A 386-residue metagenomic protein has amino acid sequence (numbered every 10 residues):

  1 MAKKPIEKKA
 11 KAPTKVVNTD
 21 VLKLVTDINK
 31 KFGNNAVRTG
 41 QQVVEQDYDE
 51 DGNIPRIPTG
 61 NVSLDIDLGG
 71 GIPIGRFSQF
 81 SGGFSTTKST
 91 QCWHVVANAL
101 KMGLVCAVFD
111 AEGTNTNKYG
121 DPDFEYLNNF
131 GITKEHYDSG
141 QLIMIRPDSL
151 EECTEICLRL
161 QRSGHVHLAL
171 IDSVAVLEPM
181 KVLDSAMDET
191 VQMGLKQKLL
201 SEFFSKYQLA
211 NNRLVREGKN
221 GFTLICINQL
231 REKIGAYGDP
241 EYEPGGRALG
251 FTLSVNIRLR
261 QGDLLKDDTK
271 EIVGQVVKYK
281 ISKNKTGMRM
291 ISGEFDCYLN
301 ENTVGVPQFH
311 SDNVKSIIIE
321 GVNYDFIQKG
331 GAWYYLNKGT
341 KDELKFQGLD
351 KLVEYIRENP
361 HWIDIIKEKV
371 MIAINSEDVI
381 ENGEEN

Functional and structural regions predicted by a protein language model:
A2-A36, E45-Q46, D51, L264-N386: C-terminal regions of RecA-like/P-loop NTPase motor modules
T14-S139, T154, L158-R162: The Walker A/P-loop phosphate-binding site
G33, L64, L127, D172 (+5 more regions): Residue-level signature of catalytic and energy-coupling elements of molecular machines, predominantly ATP/GTP-dependent
F77-Q79, V105, H167-L170, T223: Residue-level preference for the first positions of well-ordered beta-strands
S78-F80, A107-F109, I143, I225 (+1 more regions): Hydrophobic/aromatic beta-strand patches that form the interior of the parallel beta-sheet core in alpha/beta enzyme
N115, L177-E178, K233-I234: Catalytic P-loop NTPase motifs of RecA-like helicase/translocase cores
P147-F222: Phosphate-binding/switch loop-helix module in NTP-utilizing enzymes
L160, M193-Y324: Phosphate-binding/switch region of NTP-binding enzymes
